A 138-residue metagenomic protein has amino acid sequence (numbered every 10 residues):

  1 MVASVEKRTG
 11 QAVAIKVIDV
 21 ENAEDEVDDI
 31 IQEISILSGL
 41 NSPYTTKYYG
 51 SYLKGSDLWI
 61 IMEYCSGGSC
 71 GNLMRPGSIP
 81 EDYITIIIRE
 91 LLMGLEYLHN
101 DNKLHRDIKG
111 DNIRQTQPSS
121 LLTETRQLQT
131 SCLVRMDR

Functional and structural regions predicted by a protein language model:
S4-A12: Conserved N-lobe loop of protein kinases adjacent to the ATP-binding glycine-rich P-loop
A12, V17-N41: Conserved N-lobe beta3->alphaC-helix segment of eukaryotic protein kinase catalytic domains
S42-T45, C70: Non-catalytic scaffold residues of the protein kinase domain
G50-S51: A short, aromatic-enriched beta-strand patch in the conserved N-lobe beta-sheet of the protein kinase catalytic domain
G55-S69, L73: Conserved short submotifs of the Hanks-type protein kinase catalytic core that shape the nucleotide-binding pocket
I87-I88: Activation segment signature within eukaryotic-like protein kinase domains
L91-K103, S120: Protein kinase catalytic-loop region centered on the HRD/HxD motif
D107, N112, T125: Conserved catalytic-loop position in the HRD/HxD motif
